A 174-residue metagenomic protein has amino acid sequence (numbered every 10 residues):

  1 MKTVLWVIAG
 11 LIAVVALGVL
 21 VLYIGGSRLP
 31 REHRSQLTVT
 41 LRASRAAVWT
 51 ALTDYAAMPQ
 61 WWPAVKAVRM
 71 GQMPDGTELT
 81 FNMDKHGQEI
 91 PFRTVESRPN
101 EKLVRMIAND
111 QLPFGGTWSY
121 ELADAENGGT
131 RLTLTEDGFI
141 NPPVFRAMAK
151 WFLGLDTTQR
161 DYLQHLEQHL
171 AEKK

Functional and structural regions predicted by a protein language model:
T3-L20, R131, D137-K174: A conserved amphipathic terminal alpha-helix motif
V4-V7, V14-M73: Hydrophobic ligand-binding cavity/cleft-lining segments
T38-T40, E121-A123, T133-D137: Residue-level recognition of well-ordered beta-strand positions that form the cores of beta-sheet-rich folds across
T40, Q60, R69-T117, E126-R131 (+1 more regions): Glycine-rich portal/gate segments that line the openings of hydrophobic small-molecule binding cavities
T40, T50, H86, F114 (+1 more regions): Extracytoplasmic/periplasmic, Sec-exported soluble proteins
R45, W49-Y55, W62, P91 (+3 more regions): Extracytoplasmic/secreted envelope proteins and their assembly/folding machinery, especially bacterial periplasmic
T53, T130-T133: Ser/Thr-centric signal marking residues that sit in or immediately flank functional binding/regulatory motifs
A56, E89, F139: Short alpha-helical
